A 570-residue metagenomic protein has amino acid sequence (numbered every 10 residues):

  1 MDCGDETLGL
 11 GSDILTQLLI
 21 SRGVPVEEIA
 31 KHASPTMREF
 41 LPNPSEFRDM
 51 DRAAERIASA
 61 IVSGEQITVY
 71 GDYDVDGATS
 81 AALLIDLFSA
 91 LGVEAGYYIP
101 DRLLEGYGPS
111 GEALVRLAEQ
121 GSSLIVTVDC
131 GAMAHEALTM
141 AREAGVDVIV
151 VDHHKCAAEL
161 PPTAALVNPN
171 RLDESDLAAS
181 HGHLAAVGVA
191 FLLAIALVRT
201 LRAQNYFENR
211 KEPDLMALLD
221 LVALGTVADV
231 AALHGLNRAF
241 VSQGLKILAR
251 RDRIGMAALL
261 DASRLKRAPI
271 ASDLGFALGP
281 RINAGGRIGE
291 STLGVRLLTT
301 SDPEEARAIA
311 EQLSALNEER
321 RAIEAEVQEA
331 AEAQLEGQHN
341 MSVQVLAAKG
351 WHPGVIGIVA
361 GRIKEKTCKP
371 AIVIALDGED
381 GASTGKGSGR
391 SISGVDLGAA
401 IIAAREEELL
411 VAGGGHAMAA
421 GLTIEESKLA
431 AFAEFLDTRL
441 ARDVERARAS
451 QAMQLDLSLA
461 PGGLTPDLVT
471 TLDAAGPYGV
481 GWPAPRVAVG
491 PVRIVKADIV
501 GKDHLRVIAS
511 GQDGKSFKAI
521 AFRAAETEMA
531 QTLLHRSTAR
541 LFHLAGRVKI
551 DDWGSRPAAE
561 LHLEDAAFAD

Functional and structural regions predicted by a protein language model:
D2-S123, A144-G145, P162, R199-K428 (+1 more regions): Hydrophobic helix-and-loop "lid/oligomerization" segment in the mid-to-C-terminal part of catalytic domains
L19, V126, N283, L472 (+1 more regions): A residue-level signal for conserved active-site and pocket-lining positions in enzyme catalytic cores
S59-E65, E305-L346, G381-S383, V395 (+1 more regions): Mid-to-C-terminal polyanion-binding domains and interfaces
S110-A113, A134-L138, V151-H153, G357-A360 (+2 more regions): Short beta-alpha junctions and helix-cap segments that line functional grooves
V115-E208: Active-site cavity-forming subdomains of large catalytic enzyme subunits
L138-T139, K155, A178-H181, K266-R267 (+3 more regions): A generic local secondary-structure boundary/capping motif
V150, L166-N168, A223, V373 (+4 more regions): Structural signal for conserved beta-strand scaffold positions within catalytic alpha/beta enzyme cores
H153-H154, P169, H352, H416 (+1 more regions): Histidine-centered active-site/metal-ligand motif
